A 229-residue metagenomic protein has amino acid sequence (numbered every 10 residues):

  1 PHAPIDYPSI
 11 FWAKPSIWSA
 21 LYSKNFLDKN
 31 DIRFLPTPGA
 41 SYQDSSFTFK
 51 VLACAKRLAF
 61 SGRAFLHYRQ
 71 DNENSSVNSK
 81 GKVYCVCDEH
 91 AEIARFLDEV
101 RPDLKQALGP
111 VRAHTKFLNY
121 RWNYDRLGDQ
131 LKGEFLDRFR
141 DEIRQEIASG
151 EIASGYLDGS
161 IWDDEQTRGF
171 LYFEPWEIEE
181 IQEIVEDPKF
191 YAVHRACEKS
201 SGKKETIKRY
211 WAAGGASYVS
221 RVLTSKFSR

Functional and structural regions predicted by a protein language model:
P1-G62, L66-V83: Donor-binding/catalytic cores of nucleotide-activated saccharide and glycerol-phosphate transferases/polymerases
F34, P38, E99-A107: Inter-helical turn/loop segments and adjacent helix faces that build the functional surface of alpha-helical bundle
F49-L52, P110-D125: P-loop NTPase catalytic cores that bind/hydrolyze ATP
R63-N72, N78-D103, L118-E151: Catalytic core of nucleotide-sugar-dependent glycosyltransferases
K105-H114, D137: Short, charged, amphipathic alpha-helical segments
D129-R229: Membrane-interface aromatic/basic loop that binds lipid-linked glycans or pyrophosphate carriers, typified by
